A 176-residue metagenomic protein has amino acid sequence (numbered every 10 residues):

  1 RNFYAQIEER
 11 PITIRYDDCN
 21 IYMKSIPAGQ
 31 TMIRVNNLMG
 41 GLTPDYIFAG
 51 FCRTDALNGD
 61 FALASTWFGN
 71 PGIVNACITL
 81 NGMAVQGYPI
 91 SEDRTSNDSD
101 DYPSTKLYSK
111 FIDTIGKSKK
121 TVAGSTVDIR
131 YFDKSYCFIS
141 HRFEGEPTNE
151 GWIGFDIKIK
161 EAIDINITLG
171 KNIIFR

Functional and structural regions predicted by a protein language model:
R1-R176: Flexible assembly/topogenesis modules
